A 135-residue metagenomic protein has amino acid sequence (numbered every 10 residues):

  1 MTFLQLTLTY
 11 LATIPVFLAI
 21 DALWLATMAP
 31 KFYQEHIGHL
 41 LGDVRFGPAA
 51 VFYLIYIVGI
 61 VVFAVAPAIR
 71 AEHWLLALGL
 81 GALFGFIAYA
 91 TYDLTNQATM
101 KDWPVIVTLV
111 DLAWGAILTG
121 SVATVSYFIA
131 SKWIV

Functional and structural regions predicted by a protein language model:
M1-W114, L118-V135: Juxtamembrane/disordered regions of integral membrane proteins
